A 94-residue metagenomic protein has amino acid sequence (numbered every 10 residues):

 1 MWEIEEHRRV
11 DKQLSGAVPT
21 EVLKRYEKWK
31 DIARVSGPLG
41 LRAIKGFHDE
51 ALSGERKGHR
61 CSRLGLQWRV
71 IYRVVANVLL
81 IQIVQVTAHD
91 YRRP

Functional and structural regions predicted by a protein language model:
M1-W68, V74-P94: Basic, Lys/Arg-enriched alpha-helical interface segments
